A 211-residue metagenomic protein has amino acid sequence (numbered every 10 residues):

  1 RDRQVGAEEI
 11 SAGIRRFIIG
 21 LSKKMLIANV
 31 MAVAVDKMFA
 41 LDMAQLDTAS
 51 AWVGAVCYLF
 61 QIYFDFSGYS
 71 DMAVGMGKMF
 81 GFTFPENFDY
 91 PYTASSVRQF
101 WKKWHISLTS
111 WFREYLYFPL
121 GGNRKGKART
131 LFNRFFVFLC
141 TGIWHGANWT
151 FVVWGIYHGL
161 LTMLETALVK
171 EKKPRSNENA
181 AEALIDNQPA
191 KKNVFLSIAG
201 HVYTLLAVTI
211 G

Functional and structural regions predicted by a protein language model:
R1-G211: Membrane-embedded transmembrane alpha-helical bundles that form the catalytic cores of multi-pass lipid-modifying
